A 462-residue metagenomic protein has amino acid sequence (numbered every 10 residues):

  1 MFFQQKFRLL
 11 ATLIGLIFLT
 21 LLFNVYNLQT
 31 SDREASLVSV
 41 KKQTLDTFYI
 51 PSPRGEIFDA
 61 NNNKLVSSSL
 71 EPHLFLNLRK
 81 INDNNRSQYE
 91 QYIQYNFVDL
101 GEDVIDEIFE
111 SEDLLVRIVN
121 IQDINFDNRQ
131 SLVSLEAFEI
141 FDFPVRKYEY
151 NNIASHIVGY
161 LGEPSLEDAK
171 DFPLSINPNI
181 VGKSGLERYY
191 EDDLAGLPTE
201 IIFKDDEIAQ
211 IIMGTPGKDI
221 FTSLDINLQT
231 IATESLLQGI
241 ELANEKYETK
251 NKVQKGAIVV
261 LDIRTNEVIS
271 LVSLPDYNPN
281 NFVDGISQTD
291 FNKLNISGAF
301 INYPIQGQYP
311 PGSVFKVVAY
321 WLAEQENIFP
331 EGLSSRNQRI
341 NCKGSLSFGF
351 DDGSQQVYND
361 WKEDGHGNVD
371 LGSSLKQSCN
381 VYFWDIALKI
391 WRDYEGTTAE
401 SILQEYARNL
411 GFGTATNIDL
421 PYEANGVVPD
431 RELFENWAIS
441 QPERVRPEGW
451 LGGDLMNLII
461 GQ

Functional and structural regions predicted by a protein language model:
M1-I286, A399-N409: Periplasmic/cell-envelope proteins involved in peptidoglycan metabolism and beta-lactam response
K64-V66, E102, D106, E207-I211 (+5 more regions): Beta-lactam-recognizing serine transpeptidase/beta-lactamase-like catalytic domain environment
